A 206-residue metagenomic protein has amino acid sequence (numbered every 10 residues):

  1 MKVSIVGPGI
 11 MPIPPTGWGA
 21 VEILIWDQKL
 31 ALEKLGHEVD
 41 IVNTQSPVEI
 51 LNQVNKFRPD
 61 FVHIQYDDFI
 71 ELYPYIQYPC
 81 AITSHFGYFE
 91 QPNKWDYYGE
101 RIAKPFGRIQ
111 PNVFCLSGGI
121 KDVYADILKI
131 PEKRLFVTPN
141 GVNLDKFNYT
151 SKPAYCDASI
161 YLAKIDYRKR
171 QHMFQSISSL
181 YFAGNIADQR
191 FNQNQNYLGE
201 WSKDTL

Functional and structural regions predicted by a protein language model:
M1-T44: N-terminal subdomain of nucleotide-sugar transferases
V3-S4, F61-Y66, Y73-P92, F114: Active-site proximal beta-strand in glycosyltransferases
G9-M11, L162-Y167, I186, W201: Short donor-sugar binding/catalytic loops of nucleotide-sugar-dependent glycosyltransferases, especially enzymes
P79, F86-P105, L144: Nucleotide-sugar donor phosphate/pyrophosphate-binding loop at the beta->alpha transition of glycosyltransferases
P92-N93, E100-R134: A short, active-site helix/loop in glycosyltransferases that binds the activated sugar's phosphate group
P92-W95, A125-D126, R134, P139-D157: Acidic anion/phosphate-binding donor-loop and adjacent secondary structure in glycosyltransferase catalytic cores
F114, S151-Y181: Conserved donor-binding/catalytic core segment of Leloir-type glycosyltransferases
N194-L206: Conserved active-site histidine-acidic residue motif and adjacent donor-binding/catalytic loop of glycosyltransferases
